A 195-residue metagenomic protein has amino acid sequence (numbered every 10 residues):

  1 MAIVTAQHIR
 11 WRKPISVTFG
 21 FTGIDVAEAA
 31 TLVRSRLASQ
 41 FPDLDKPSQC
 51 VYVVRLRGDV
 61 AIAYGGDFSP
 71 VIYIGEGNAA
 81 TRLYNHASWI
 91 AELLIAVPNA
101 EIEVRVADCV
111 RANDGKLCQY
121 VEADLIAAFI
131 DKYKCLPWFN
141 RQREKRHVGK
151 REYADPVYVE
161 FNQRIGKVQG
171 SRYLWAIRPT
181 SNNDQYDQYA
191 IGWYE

Functional and structural regions predicted by a protein language model:
M1-I72, E76-E195: Boundary/linker segments flanking structured domains
